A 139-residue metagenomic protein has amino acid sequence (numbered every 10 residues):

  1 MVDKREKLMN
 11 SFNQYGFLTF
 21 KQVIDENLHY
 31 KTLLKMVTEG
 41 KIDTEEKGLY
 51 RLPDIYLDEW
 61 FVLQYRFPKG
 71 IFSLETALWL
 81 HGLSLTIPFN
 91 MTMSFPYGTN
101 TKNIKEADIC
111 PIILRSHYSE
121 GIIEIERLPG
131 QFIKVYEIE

Functional and structural regions predicted by a protein language model:
M1-L74, N103-E106: Short beta-edge/loop segments at beta->alpha junctions of small alpha/beta modules that act as binding/recognition
L80: Active-site catalytic microenvironments for nucleophilic, acid-base chemistry
L83-E139: Phosphate-handling catalytic interfaces
